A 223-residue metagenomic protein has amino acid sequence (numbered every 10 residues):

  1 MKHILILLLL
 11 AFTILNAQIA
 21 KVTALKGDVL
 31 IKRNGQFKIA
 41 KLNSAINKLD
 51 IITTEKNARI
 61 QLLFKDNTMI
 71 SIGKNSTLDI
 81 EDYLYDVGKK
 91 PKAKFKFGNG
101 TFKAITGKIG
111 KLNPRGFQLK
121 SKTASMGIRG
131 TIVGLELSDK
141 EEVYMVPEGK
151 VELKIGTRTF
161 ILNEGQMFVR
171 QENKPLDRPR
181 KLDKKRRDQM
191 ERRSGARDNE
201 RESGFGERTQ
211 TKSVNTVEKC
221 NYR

Functional and structural regions predicted by a protein language model:
M1-I6, F12-L15, F37-K41, G88-A93 (+3 more regions): C-terminal interaction modules
L7-L9, N16-L25, L30, N34 (+3 more regions): Extreme N-terminal targeting and regulatory segments of eukaryotic proteins
Q18-G35, E55-A58, K74-S76, E81-Y83 (+4 more regions): Glycine- and acidic-residue-biased ligand/ion/polar-headgroup-sensing regions
F37-K38, N47, L62, L84-Y85 (+2 more regions): Broad hydrophobic/π-residue packing in well-ordered secondary structure
K41-Y83: N-terminal, post-signal-peptide region of Sec/Tat-exported proteins
L49-I51, G116, S125: Detector for repetitive beta-architecture
R59-F64, L112-S121: Short aromatic-glycine motifs in intrinsically disordered, low-complexity regions
